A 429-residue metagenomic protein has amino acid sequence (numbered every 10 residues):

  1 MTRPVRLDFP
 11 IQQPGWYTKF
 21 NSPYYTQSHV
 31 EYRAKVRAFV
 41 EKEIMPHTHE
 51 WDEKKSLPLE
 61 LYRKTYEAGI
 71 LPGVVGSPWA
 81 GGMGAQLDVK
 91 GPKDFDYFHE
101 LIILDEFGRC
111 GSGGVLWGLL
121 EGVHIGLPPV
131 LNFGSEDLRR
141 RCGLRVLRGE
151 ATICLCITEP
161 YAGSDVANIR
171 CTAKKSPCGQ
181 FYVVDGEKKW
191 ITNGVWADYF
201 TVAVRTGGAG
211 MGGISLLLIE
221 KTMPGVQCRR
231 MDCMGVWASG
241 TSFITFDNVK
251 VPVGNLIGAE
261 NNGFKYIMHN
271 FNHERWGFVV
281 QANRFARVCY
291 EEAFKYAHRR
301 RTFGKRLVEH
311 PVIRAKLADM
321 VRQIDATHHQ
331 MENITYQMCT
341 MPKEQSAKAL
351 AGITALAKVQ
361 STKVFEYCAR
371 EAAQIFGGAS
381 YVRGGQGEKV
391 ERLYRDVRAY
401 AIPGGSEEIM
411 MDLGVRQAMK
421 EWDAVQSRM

Functional and structural regions predicted by a protein language model:
M1-C110, L120, F133-L138, R145 (+4 more regions): Alpha-helical interface subdomain recognition
G149-T158: A short, Trp-centered hydrophobic/proline-enriched beta-strand micro-motif
Y161-I169: Active-site-adjacent elements of ketosynthase-type condensing enzymes
A162, K189-V195, G235, H273-G277 (+1 more regions): Glycine-rich phosphate/pyrophosphate-binding beta-alpha loops
C171-K175: A structural signal for short hydrophobic beta-strand segments in well-ordered beta-sheet cores
Q180-R229: A short core secondary-structure module
T222-P252: Flexible, small-/acidic-enriched active-site or ligand-binding loops
N248-Y266: Long, acidic (Asp/Glu-rich), low-complexity accessory segments flanking structured domains
